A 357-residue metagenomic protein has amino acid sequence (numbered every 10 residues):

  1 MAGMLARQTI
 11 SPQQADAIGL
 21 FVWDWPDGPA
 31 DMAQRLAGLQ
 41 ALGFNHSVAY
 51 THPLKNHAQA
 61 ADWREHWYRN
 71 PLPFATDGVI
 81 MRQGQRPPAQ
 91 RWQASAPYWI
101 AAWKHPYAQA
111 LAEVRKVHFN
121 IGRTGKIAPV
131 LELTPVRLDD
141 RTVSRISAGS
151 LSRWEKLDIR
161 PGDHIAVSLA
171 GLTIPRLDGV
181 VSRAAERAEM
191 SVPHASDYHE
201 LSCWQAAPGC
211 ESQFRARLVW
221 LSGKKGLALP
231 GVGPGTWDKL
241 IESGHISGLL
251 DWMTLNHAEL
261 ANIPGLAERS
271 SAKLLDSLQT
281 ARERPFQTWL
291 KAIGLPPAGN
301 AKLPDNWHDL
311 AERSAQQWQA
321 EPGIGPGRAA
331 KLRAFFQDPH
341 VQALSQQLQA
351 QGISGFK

Functional and structural regions predicted by a protein language model:
M1-E283, K291-N300, D305, E312 (+1 more regions): RNA/tRNA-interacting regions in translation and RNA-turnover enzymes
